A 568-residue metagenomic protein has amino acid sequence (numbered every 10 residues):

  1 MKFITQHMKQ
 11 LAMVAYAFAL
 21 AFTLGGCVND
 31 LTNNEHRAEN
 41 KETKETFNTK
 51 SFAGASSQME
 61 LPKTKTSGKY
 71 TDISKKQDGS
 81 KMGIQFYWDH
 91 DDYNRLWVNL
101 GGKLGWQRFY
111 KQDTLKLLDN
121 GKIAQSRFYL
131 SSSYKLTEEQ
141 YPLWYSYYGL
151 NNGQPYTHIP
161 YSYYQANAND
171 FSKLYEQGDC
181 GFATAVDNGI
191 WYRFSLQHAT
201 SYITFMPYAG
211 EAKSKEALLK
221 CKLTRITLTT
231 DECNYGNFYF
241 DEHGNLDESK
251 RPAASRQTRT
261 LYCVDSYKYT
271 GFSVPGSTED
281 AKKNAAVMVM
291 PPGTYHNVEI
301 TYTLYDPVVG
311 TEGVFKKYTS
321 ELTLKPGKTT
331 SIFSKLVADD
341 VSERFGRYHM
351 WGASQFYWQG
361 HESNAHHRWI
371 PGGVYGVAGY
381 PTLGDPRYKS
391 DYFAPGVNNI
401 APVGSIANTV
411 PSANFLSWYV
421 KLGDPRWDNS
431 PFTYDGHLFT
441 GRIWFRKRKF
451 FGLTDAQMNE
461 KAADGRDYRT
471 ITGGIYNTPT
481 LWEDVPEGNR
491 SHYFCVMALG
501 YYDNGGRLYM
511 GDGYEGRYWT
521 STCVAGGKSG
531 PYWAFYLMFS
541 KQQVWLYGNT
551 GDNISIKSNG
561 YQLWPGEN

Functional and structural regions predicted by a protein language model:
K2-V14, F18, F22-D435, F439-W444: Sec-type signal peptide cleavage vicinity
T440-N568: C-terminal, surface-exposed recognition/capping segments
